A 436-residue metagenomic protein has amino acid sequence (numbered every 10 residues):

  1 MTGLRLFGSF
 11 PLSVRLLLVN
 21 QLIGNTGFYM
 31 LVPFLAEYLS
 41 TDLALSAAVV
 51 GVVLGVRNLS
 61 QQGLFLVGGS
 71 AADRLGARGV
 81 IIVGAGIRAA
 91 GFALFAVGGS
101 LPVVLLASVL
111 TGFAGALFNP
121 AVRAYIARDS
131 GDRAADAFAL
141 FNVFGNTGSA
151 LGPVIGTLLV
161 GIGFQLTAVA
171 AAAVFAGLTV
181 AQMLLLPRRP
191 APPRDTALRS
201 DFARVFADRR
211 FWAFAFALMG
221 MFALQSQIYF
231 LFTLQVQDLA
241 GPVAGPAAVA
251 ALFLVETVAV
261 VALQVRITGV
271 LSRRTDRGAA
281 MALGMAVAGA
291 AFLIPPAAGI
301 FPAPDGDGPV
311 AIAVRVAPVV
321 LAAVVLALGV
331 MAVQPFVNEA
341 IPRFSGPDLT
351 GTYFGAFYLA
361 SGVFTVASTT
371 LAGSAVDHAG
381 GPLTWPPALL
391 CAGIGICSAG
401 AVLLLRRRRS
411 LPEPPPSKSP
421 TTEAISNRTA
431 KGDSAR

Functional and structural regions predicted by a protein language model:
M1-P11, L186-A217, K431-G432: Juxtamembrane intracellular "pre-TM" segments in multi-pass secondary transporters
P33-A48, F230-A248: Short amphipathic helix-loop junctions that connect adjacent transmembrane helices in Major Facilitator Superfamily/SLC
N58-L66, S149-A150, T257-V265, V366: Residue-level signature of mid-helix packing/kink "hotspots" within the transmembrane helices of 12-pass Major
Q62-G99: Conserved MFS/SLC helix-loop-helix module at the cytosolic interface between two early adjacent transmembrane helices
L64-G76, A262-R277, V376: Helix-to-loop junctions at the C-terminal end of transmembrane segments in multipass secondary transporters
G79-A93, A279-I294: Structural signature of the two symmetry-related core transmembrane helices
A107-T147: Cytoplasmic helix-loop-helix junction between adjacent transmembrane helices in 12-TM secondary transporters
V160-A173, S374-G395: A membrane-interface helix-boundary motif in multi-pass transporters
